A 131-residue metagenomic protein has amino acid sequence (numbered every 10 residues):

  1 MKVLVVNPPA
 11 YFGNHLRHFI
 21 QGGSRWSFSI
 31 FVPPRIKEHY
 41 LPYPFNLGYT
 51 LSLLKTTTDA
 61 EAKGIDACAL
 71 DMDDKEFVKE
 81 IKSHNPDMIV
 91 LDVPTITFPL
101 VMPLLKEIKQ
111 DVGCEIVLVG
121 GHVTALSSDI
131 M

Functional and structural regions predicted by a protein language model:
K2-H39: Short glycine-rich His-centered loop
N46, L51-T57, E61-M131: Glycine-rich beta-alpha loop elements in corrinoid/cobalamin-binding modules across cobalamin-dependent enzymes
